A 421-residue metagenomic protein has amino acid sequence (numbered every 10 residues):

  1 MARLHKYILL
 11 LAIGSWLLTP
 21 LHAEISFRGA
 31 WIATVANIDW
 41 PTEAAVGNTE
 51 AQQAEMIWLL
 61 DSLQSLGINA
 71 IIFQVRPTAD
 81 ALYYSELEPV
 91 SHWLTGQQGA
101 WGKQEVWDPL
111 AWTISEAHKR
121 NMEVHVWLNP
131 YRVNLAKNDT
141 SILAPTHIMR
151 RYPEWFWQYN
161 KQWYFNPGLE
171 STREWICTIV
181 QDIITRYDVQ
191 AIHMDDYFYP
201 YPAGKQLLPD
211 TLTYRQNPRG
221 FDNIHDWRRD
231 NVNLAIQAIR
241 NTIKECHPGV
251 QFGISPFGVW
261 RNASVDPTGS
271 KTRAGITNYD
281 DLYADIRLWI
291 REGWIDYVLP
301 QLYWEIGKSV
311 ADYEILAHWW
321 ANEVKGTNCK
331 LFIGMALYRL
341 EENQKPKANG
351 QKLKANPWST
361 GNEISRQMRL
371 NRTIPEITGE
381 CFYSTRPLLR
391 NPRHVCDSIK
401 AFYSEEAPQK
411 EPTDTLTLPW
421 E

Functional and structural regions predicted by a protein language model:
I25-G29, I68-A79, P109-W157, H193-D196 (+1 more regions): Glycine-rich, aromatic-flanked loop segments that form ligand/cofactor-binding clefts across common enzyme folds
A33-A54, S115, V126, Y131-R186 (+2 more regions): Active-site-adjacent "subsite" loops/lids of carbohydrate-active enzymes
N37-E50, P89-W107, Q158-C177, P218-N233 (+3 more regions): The substrate-binding groove and active-site-proximal loops of carbohydrate-active enzymes, especially glycoside
A54-A81, R186-A191, L288, E292-I295: Catalytic domains of carbohydrate-active enzymes, especially glycoside hydrolases
L66-Q104: Aromatic-lined carbohydrate-binding/catalytic grooves of carbohydrate-active enzymes
A81-G96, R132-Y159, D196-R219, V265-A274 (+1 more regions): Aromatic- and acidic-residue-enriched segments that line the glycan-binding/catalytic groove of carbohydrate-active
S171-I179, T185-T272, I276-Q301, G307-M335: Active-site neighborhood of glycoside hydrolase catalytic domains
Y283-S309, W320-P419: Substrate-binding cleft of secreted/luminal carbohydrate-active enzymes
